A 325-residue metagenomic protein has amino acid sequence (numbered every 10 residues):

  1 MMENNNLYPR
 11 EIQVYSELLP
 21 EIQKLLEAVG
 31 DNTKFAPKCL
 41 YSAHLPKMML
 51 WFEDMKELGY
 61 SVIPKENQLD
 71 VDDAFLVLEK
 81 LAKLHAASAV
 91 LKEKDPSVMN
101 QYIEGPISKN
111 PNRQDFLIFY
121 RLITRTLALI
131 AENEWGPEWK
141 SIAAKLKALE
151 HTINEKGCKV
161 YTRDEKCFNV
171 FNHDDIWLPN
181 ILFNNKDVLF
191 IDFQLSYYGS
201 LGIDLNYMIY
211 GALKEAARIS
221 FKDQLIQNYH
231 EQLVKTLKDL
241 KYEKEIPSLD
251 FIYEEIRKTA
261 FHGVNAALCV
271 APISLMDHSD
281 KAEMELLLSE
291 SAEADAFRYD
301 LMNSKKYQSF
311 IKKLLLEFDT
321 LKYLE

Functional and structural regions predicted by a protein language model:
M1-W51, N185-V188, F318-E325: Conserved NTP-binding catalytic cores of kinases and kinase-like/nucleotidyltransferase enzymes across multiple kinase
Q13, E17, L195-D239, H262-L286 (+1 more regions): Active-site activation/catalytic loop segments of kinase-like enzymes and analogous catalytic loops in related
A28-A36, K92-I107, L240-L249: Short, glycine/acidic-rich hinge or "gate" loops at secondary-structure transitions that mediate conformational
L45, M49-Q68, A86, N265-K281: A glycine-centered beta->alpha junction motif in the catalytic cores of kinase/phosphotransferase enzymes
K56-H173, A212, L286-E325: ATP-dependent phospho-/nucleotidyl transfer catalytic cores
D175, P179-I181: Catalytic-loop signature of eukaryotic-like protein kinases
F190-D192: Pre-DFG segment of protein kinase catalytic domains
T236-E325: Helix-rich C-terminal or lid/interface subdomains of diverse kinases
